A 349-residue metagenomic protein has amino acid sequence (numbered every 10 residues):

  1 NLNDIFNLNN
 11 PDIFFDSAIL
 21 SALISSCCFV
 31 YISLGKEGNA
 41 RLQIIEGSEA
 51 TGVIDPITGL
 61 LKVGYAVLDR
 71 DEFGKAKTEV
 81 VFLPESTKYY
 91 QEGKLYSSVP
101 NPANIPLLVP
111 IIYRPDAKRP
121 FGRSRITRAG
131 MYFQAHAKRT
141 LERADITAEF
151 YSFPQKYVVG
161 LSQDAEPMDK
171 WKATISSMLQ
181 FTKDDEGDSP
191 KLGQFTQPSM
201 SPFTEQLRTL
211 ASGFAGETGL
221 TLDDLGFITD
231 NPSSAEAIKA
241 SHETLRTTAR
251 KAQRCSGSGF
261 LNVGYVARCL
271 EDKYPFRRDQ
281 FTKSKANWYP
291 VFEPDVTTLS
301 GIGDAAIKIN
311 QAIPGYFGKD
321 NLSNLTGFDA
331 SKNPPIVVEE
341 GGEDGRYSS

Functional and structural regions predicted by a protein language model:
N1-R114, Y274-P275: Structured, mid-chain assembly/scaffold modules that mediate subunit interfaces within large macromolecular complexes
F6, A215, T244, R268-E271 (+2 more regions): Residue-level preference for well-ordered alpha-helical positions
S98-A240, F276, F281-K283, Y289-L299: Extended, charged amphipathic alpha-helical segments
Y132, P202-T209, G213, T247 (+4 more regions): Generic recognition of stable, solvent-exposed alpha-helical segments in well-folded globular domains
N262-D279: Substrate-recognition/cap regions that form aromatic- and gly/pro-loop-enriched pockets for small-molecule ligands
Y289-N324: Periodic self-assembly scaffolds
F328-P334: Short, basic interhelical loop/turn and adjoining N-cap of the next helix at nucleic-acid- or acidic-partner-contacting
I336-S349: Extended, compositionally biased alpha-helical segments that mediate assembly or anchoring
